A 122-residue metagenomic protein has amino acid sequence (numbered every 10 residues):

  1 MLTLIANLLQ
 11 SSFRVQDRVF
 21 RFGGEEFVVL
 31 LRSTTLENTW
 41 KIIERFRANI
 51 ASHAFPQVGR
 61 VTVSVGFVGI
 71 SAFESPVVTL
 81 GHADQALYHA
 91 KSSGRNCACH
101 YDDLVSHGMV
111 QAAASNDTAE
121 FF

Functional and structural regions predicted by a protein language model:
M1-S11, F20-G24, V28-R32, L36-E44 (+2 more regions): Conserved long alpha-helical elements within nucleotide-processing catalytic cores of c-di-GMP signaling and class III
L2, W40-I43, G69-F122: Catalytic-core segments of nucleotide cyclases and related cyclic-nucleotide turnover enzymes
R14: Short conserved AdoMet
R18-R21, G59: A short pre-motif secondary-structure segment
F27, V63-F67: A structural signal for short, well-ordered beta-strand segments
T34, F55, I70: Hydrophobic pocket-lining residues within nucleotide cofactor-binding pockets
F55-P56, S92: Arginine/glycine-rich "motif VI" loop of SF2 helicases in the C-terminal RecA-like domain
